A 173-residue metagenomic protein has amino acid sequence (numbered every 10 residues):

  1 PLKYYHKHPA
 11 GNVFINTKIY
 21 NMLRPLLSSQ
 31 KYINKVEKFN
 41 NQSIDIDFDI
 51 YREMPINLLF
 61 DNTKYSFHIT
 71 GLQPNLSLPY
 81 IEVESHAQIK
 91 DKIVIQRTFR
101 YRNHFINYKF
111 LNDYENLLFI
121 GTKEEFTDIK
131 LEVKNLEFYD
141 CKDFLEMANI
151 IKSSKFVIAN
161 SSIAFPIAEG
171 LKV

Functional and structural regions predicted by a protein language model:
P1-V173: Catalytic machinery of carbohydrate-active enzymes, primarily nucleotide-sugar-dependent glycosyltransferases
